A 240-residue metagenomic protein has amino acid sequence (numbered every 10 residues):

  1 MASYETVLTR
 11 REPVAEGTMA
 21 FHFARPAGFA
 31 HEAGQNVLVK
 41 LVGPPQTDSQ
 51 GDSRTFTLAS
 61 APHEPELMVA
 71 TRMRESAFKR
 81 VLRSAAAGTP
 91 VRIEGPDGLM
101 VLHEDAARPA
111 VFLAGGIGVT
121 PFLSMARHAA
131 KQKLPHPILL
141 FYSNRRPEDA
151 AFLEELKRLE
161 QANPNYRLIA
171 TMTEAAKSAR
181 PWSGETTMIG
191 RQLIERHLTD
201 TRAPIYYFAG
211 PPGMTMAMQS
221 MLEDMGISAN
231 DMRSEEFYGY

Functional and structural regions predicted by a protein language model:
A2, P65, R74-Y240: FNR/FR-type flavoprotein reductase catalytic core
A2-T89, N144-R146, T173-E174: Ferredoxin-reductase
